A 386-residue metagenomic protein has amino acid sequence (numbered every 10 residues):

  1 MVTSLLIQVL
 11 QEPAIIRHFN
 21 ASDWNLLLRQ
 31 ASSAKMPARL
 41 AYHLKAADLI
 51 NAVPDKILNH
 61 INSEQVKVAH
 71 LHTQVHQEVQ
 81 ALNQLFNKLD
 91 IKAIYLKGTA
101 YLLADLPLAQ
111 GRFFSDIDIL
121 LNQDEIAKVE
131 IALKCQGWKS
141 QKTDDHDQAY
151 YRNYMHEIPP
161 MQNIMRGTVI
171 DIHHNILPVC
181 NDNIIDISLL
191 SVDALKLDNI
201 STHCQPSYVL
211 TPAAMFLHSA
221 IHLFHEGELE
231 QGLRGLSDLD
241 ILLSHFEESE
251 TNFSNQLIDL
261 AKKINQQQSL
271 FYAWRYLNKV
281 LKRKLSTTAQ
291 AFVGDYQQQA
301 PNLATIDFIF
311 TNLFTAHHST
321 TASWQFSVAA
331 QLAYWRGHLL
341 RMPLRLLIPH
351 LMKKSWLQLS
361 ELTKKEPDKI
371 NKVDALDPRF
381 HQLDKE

Functional and structural regions predicted by a protein language model:
M1-S115, L121-E386: Conserved NTP-donor binding/palm subdomain of two-metal-ion nucleotidyltransferases/polymerases, i.e., the charged
